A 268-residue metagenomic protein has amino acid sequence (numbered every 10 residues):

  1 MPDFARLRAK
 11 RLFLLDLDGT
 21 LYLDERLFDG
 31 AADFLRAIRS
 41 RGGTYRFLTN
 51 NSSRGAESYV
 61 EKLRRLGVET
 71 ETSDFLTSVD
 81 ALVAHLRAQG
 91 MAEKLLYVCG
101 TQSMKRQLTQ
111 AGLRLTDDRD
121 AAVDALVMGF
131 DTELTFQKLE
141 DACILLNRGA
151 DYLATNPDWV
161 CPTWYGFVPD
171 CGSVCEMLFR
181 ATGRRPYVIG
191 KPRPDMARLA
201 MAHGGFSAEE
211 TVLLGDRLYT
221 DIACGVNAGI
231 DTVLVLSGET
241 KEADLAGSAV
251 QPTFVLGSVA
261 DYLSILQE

Functional and structural regions predicted by a protein language model:
M1-L15, L23-R41, R54-L76, V83-E268: Asp-based, Mg2+/Mn2+-dependent phosphohydrolase catalytic module
T44: N-terminal phosphate-binding loop and flanking beta/alpha elements of the actin-like ATPase fold
N51: Conserved phosphate/oxyanion-binding catalytic-loop motifs
